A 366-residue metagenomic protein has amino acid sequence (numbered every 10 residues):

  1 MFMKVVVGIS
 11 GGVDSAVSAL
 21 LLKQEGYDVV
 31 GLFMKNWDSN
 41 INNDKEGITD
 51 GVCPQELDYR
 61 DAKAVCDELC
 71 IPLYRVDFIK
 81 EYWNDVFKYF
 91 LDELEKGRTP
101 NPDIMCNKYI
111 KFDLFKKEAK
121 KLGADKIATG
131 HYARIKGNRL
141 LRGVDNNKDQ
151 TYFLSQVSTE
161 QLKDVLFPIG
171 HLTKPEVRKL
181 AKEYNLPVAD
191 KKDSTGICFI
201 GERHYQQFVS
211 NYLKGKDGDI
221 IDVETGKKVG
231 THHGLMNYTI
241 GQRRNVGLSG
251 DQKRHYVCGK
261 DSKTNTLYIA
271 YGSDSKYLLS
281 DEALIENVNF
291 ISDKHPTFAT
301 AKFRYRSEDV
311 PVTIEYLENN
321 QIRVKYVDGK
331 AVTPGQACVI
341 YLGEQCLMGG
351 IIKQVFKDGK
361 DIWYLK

Functional and structural regions predicted by a protein language model:
M1-S155, K182, V257, Y364: ATP-dependent adenylation/nucleotidyltransferase module used to activate substrates
A128-R134, L140-K366: AMP-forming adenylation/ATP pyrophosphatase catalytic core
